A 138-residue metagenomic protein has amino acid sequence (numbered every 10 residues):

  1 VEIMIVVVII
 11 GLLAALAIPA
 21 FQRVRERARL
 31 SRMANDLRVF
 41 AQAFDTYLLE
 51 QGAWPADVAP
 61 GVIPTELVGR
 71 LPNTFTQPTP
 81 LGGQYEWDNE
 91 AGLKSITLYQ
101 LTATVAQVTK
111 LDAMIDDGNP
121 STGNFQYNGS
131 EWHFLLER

Functional and structural regions predicted by a protein language model:
V1-R25: N-terminal single-pass transmembrane signal-anchor helix
L12, S31, Y99-T102: Short N-terminal micro-motifs specific to bacterial/archaeal maturation and metal-cluster initiation sites
A15, R23-E26, Q42, T46-L49: Regular, well-ordered alpha-helical segments
A20-L37: Aliphatic-rich helix starts adjacent to a transmembrane/signal segment
Q42-P120, L136-E137: Extracellular/periplasmic head regions of type IV pilus-like filament subunits
N124-R138: Short, low-complexity, Pro/Ser/Thr/Gly-rich segments in the mature regions of secreted, periplasmic
